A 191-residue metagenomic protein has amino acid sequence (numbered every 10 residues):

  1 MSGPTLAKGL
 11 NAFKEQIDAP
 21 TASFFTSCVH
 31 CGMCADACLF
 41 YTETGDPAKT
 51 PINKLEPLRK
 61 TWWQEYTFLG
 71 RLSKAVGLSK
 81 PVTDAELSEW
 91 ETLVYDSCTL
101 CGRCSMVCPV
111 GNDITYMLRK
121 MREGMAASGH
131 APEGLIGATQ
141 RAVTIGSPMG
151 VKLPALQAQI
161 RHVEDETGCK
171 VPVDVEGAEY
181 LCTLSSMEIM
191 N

Functional and structural regions predicted by a protein language model:
M1-V29: Generic N-terminal leader/targeting and pre-domain segments
A7, D36-A37, Q159-R161: A short linear-motif detector with a strong N-terminal bias
Q16-F25, L55, R59-N191: Iron-sulfur-cluster electron-transfer modules
G32: Residues that scaffold, gate, or flank divalent-cation-dependent active/transport sites
A37-C38, C108: Cysteine-centered loop/knuckle micro-motif
Y41: Glycine/proline-rich, flexible active-site/cofactor-binding loop segments that harbor closely spaced acidic
T44-P57: N-terminal cofactor/phosphate-binding cores enriched in small/glycine residues, especially glycine-rich loops such as
